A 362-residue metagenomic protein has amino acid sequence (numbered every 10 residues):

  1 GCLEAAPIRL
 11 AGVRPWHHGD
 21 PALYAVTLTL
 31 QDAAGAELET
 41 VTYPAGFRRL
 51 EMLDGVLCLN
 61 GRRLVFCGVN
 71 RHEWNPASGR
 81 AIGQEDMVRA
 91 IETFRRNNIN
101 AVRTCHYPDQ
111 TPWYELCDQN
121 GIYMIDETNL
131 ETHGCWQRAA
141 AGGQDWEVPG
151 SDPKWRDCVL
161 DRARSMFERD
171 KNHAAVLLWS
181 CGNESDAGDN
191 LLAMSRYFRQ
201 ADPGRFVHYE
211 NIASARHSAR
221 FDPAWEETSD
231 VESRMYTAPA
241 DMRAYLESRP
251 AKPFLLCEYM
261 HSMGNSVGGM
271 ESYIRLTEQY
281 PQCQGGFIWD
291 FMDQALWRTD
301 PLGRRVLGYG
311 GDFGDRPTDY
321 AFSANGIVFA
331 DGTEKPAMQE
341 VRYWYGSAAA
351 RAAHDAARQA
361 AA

Functional and structural regions predicted by a protein language model:
G1-M124, D161-A163, L177-L178, M194-Q200 (+3 more regions): Secreted/periplasmic carbohydrate-active enzymes, especially glycoside hydrolases
G46-E51, V69-E73, T104-W113, E127-W136 (+3 more regions): Short, solvent-exposed turn/loop segments enriched in Gly/Ser/Thr/Pro and often Arg
C67-H72, R80, E127-R169, Y309-A321: Aromatic- and acidic-residue-enriched carbohydrate-binding clefts of CAZyme catalytic domains
C67-V69, V102-T104, M124-D126, L177 (+5 more regions): Hydrophobic faces of well-ordered beta-strands that scaffold small-molecule active sites in alpha/beta enzyme cores
T111, G188, M263-V267: Loop/helix-junction capping segments adjacent to catalytic residues or to phosphate/diphosphate-binding pockets
Q119, E147-A251: Active-site neighborhood of glycoside hydrolase catalytic domains
W136-A139, M194, A219-D222, W297-L302: Short aromatic-enriched loop/helix-cap "lid" or pocket-rim segments at secondary-structure transitions that line
L160, L177-W179, A193-R199, T228-S229 (+1 more regions): Substrate-binding clefts and catalytic carboxylate motifs of secreted carbohydrate-active enzymes
